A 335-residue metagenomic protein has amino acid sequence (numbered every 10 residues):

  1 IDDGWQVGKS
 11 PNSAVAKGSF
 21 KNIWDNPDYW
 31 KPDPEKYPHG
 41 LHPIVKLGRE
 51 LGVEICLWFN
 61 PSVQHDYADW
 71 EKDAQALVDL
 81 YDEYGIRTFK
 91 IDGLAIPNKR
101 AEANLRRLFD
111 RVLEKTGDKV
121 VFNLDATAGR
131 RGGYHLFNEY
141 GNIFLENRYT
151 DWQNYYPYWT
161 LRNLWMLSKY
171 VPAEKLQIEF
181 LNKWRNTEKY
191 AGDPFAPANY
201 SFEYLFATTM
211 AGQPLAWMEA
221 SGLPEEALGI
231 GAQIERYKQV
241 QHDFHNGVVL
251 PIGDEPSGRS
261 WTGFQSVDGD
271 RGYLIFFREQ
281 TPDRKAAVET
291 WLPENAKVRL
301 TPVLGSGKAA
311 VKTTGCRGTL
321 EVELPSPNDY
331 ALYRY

Functional and structural regions predicted by a protein language model:
D2-E188, N199: Aromatic- and carboxylate-enriched substrate-binding clefts and catalytic-loop regions of carbohydrate-active enzymes
P61, R106-V311, E321-P325, Y330-A331: Active-site-proximal substrate-binding groove within the catalytic cores of carbohydrate-active enzymes
G315-T319: Short, solvent-exposed loop/turn segments in extracellular or other extracytoplasmic domains
Y333-Y335: Short beta-strand-to-coil "C-cap" segments at the C-terminal boundary of structured domains/repeats, marking
